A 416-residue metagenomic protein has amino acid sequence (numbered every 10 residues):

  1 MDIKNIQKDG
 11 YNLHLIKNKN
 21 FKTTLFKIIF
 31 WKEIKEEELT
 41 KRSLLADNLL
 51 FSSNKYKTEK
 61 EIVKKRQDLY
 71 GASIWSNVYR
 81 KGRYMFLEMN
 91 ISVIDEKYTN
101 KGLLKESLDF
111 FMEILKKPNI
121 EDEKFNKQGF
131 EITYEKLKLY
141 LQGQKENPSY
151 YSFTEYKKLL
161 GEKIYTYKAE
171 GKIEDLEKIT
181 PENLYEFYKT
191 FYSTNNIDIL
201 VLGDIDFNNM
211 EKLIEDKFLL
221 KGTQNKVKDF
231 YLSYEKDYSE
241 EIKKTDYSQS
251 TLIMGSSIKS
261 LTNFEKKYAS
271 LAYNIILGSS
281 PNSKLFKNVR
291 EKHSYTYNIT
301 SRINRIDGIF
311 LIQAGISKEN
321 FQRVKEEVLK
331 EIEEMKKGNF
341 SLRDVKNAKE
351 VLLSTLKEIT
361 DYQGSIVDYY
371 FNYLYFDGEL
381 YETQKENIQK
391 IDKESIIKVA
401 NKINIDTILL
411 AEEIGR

Functional and structural regions predicted by a protein language model:
M1-L69, K172, Y185-N288, L329 (+1 more regions): His/Glu-rich zincin catalytic helix
I16, K22-K35, T40-R42, E59-E113 (+6 more regions): M16 family metallopeptidases and their MPP-like homologs
S52-K55, E96-N100, K117-N126: Short, polar/flexible loop-turn hinges at active-site or ligand-entry regions and domain interfaces
V63, K117-Q142, K226-E235, K330-I359: Acidic/histidine-enriched alpha-helical segments
V78-K81, Y185-Y192, S301-N304, I397-N401: Short, flexible, solvent-exposed loop/turn segments with mixed acidic/basic and small polar residues
S92, S107-E121, K136, Y140-Q144 (+2 more regions): Mid-sequence acidic-hydrophobic segments that form the walls of catalytic/ligand-binding cavities or oligomerization
L137-K145, Y238-T251, L353-G364: Short, low-order "capping/linker" segments at domain edges
E177-Y185: Active-site glycine-rich loop that binds ribose-phosphate moieties when present
